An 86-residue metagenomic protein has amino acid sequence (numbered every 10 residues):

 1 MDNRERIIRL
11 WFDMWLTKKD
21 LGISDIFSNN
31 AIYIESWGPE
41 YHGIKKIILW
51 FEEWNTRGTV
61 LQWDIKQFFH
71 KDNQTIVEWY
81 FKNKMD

Functional and structural regions predicted by a protein language model:
D2-N3, D20-D72: A solvent-exposed, acidic/Ser-Thr-rich amphipathic alpha-helical stretch
L10-W11: Generic hydrophobic alpha-helical segments
K71-N83: A short hydrophobic beta-strand element
